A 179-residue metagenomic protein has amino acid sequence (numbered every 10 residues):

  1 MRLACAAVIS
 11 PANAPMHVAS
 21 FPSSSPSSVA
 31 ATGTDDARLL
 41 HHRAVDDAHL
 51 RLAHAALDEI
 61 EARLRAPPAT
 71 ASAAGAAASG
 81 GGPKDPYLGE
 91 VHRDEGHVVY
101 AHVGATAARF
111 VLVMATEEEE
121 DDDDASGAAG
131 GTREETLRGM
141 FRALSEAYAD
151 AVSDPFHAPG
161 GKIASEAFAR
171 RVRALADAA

Functional and structural regions predicted by a protein language model:
R2-A4, V18-A179: Acidic, low-complexity cytosolic segments
I9-S10: Short, acidic, Ser/Thr-enriched surface-loop or helix-capping motifs
